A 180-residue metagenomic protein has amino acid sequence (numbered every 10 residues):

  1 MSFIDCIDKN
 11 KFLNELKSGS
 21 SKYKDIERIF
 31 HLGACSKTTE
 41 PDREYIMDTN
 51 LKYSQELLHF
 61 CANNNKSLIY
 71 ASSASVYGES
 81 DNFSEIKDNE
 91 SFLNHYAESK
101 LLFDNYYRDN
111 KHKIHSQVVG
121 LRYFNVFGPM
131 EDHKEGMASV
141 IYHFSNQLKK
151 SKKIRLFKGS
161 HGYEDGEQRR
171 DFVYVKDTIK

Functional and structural regions predicted by a protein language model:
K9-T49: NAD(P)H-binding glycine-rich loop region in Rossmannoid oxidoreductase-like domains and their noncatalytic homologs
R28, P41-E56, E90, N94 (+2 more regions): Glycine-rich NAD(P)-binding loop of the Rossmann-fold in SDR/ketoreductase-type enzymes
R28-H31, E56-H95: Conserved Rossmann-fold NAD(P)-dependent oxidoreductase catalytic core, especially the SDR/UDP-sugar
C35-K37, S73-N82, F124-F127, S160: Active-site segment of SDR-like NAD(P)-dependent oxidoreductases
T38, N82-S99, F127, E164-D165: Catalytic loop of short-chain dehydrogenase/reductase
T38-I46, E79-F83, D132: Conserved catalytic-core motifs of eukaryotic protein kinase domains, centered on the activation segment
S54-Q55, A97, L101-R108, Y142: Conserved active-site helix of classical SDR/Rossmann-fold NAD(P)-dependent CH-OH oxidoreductases
N105-I179: NAD(P)-dependent short-chain dehydrogenase/reductase
